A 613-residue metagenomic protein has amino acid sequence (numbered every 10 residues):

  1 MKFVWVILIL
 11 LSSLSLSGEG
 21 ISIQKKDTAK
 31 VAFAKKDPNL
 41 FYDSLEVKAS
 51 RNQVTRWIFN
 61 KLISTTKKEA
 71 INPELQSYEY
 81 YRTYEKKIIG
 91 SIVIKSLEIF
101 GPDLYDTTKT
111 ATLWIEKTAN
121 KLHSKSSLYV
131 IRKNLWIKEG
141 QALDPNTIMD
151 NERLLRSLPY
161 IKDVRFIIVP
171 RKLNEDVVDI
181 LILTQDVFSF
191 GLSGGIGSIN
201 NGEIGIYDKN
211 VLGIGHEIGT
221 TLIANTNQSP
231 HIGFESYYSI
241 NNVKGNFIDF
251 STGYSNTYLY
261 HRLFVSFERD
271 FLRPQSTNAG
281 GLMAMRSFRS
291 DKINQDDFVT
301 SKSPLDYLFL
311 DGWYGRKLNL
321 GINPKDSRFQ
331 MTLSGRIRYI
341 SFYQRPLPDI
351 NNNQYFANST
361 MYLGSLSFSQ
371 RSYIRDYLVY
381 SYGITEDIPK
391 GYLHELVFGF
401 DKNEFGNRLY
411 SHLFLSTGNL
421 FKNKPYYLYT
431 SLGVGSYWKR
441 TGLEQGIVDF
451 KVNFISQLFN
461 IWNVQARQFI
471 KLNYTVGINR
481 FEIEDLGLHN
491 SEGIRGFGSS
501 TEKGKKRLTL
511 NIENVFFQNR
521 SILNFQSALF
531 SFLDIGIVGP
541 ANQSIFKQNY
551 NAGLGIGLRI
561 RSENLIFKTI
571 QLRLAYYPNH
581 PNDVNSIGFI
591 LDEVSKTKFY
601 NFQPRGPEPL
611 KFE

Functional and structural regions predicted by a protein language model:
K2, L16-L443, F454-E613: Immediate N-terminus of the mature polypeptide
K2-L8: Sec-dependent signal peptide recognition, specifically the positively charged N-region followed immediately by
L8-S17: Hydrophobic h-region of N-terminal signal peptides that target proteins for export in Gram-negative bacteria
